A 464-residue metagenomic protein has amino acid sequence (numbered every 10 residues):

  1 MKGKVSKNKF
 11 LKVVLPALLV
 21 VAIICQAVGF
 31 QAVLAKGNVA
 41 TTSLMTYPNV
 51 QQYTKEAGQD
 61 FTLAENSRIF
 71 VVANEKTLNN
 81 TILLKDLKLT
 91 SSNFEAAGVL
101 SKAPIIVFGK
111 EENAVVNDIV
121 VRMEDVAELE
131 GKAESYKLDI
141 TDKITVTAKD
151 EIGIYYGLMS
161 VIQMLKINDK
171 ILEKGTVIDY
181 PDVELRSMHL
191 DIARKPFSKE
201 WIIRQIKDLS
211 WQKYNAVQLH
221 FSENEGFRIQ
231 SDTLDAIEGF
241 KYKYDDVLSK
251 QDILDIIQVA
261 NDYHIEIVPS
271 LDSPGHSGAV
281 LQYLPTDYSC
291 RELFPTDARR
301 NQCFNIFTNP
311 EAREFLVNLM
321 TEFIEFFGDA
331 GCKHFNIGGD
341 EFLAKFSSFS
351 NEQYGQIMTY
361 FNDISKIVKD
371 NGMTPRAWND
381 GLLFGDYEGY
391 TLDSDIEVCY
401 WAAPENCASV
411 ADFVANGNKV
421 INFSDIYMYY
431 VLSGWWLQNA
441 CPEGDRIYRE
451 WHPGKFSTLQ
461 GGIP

Functional and structural regions predicted by a protein language model:
G3-L18: Bacterial N-terminal signal peptides that target proteins for export
V20-V21, V33-I178, P375-G385, L392: Acidic, contiguous N-terminal accessory segments
I24-A32: C-terminal segment of classical bacterial N-terminal signal peptides
T77-L78, P196-S198, N224-R228, P274-A279 (+4 more regions): Flexible loop/turn segments at secondary-structure boundaries
L129-N336, D340, I367: Feature activates predominantly on carbohydrate-active enzymes
D262-Y263, N371, N416: Helix C-cap/helix->beta junction micro-motif
Q302-E397, A403-N406, V410: Active-site neighborhood of glycoside hydrolase catalytic domains
G389-S394, P404-P464: Flexible, acidic glycine-rich loops studded with aromatic residues
